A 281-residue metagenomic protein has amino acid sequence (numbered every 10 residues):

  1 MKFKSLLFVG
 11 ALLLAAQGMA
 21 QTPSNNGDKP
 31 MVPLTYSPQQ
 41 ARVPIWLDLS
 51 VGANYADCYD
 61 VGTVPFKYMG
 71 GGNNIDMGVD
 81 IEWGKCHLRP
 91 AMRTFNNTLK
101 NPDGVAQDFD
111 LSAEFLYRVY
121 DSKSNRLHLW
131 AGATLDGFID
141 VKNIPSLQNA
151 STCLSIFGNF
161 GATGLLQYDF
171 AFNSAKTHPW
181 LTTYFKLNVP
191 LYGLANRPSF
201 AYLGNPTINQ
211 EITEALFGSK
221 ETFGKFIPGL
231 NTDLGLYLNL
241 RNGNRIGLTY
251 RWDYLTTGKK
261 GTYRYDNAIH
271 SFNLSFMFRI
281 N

Functional and structural regions predicted by a protein language model:
Q21-R89, R279-N281: Short glycine/proline- and aromatic-enriched beta-strand/turn motifs that initiate or cap beta-hairpins
S37-V43, D80-H87, V119-L129, A171-T182 (+2 more regions): Short loop/turn motifs that connect adjacent beta-strands in outer-membrane beta-barrel proteins
V43-V51, G84-P90, L127-L135, F160-A162 (+3 more regions): Transmembrane beta-strands of outer-membrane beta-barrel proteins
I45, K67-I75, D103-L111, L127 (+3 more regions): Residues that define the transmembrane beta-barrel architecture of outer-membrane proteins
V51-Y59, W83-K85, M92-T98, L135-N143 (+4 more regions): Transmembrane beta-strands of outer-membrane beta-barrel pores
A53, N73-W83, L111-V119, A133 (+4 more regions): Residues on the lipid-exposed face of transmembrane beta-strands in outer-membrane beta-barrel proteins
D57-K67, F95-G104, L147-L154, G218-T222 (+2 more regions): Extracellular loop and loop/strand-boundary signature of outer-membrane beta-barrel proteins
N149-G243, Y254: Outer-membrane beta-barrel transmembrane domain signature
